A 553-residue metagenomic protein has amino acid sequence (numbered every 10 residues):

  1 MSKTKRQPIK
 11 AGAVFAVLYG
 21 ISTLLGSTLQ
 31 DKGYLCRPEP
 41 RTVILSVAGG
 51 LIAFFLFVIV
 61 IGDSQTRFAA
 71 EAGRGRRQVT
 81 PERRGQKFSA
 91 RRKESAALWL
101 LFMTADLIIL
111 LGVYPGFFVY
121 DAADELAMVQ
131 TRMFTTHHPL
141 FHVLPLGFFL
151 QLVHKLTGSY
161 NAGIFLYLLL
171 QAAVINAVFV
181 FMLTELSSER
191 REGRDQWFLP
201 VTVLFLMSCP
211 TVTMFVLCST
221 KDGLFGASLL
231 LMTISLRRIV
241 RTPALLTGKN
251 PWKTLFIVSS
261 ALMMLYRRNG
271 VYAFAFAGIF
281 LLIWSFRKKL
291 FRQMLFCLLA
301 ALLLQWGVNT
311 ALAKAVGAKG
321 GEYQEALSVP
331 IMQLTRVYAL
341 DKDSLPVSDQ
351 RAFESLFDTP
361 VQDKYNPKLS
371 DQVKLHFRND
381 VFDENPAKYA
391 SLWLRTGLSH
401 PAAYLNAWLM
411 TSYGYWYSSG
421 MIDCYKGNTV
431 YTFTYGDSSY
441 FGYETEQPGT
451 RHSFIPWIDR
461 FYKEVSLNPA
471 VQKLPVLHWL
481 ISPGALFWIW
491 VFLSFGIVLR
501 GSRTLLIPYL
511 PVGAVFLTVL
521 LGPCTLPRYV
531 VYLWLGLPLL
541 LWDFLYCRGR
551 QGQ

Functional and structural regions predicted by a protein language model:
G12-T28, G50-F55, R91-F118, A300-L312: Transmembrane signal-anchor helices characteristic of membrane glycosylation enzymes that use polyprenol
V113-E125, M133-F149, V153, T157-A162 (+1 more regions): Extracytoplasmic catalytic/substrate-binding loops of multi-pass membrane glycan-assembly enzymes
Y120, M214-L224, Y266: Short acidic/glycine- and proline-prone juxtamembrane loop motifs at membrane-interface regions of multi-pass membrane
Q130, F225-A244, S260, A277-G278 (+1 more regions): Specific aromatic-rich, kink-prone transmembrane helix
A162-L166, T411-P508, V512: Membrane-interface anchor segments at the N-terminal boundary of transmembrane helices in multi-pass membrane enzymes
L166-E192, L231: Transmembrane-helix motifs of polytopic, lipid-linked glycan transferases
W252-R267, G278-I279, L298-L302: Membrane-interface alpha helices of multi-pass inner-membrane proteins
G317-I455: Membrane-proximal stem/loop segments at transmembrane-domain junctions that anchor or position
